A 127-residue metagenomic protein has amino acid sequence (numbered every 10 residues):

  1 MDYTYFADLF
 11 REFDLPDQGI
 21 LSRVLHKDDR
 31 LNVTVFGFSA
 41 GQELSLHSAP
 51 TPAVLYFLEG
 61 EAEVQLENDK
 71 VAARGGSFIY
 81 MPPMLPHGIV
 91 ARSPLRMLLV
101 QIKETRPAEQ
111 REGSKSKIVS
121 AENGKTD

Functional and structural regions predicted by a protein language model:
M1-R30, Q65, S114-D127: A short, N-terminal "cap"/entry segment at the start of jelly-roll beta-barrel domains of the cupin/DSBH fold
G19, N32-S48: Conserved short histidine dyad/triad with adjacent acidic residue
G37-S39, S48-V64: Short, conserved beta-strand element in jelly-roll/cupin
L58-E59, R74-G75, S93: A cytosolic small-molecule/anion-sensing beta-strand core signal
N68-P83: Short acidic-glycine-tyrosine-enriched beta hairpin
P83-P107: Ligand-binding loop in jelly-roll beta-barrel domains
